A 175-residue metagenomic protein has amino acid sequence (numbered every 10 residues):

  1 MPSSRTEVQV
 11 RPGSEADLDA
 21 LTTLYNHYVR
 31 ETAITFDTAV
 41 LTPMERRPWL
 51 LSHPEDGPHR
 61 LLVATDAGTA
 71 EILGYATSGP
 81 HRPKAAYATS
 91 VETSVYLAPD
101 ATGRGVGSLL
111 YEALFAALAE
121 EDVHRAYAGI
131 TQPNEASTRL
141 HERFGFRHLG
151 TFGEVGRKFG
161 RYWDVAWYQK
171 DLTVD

Functional and structural regions predicted by a protein language model:
Q9-L21: A short beta-loop-alpha structural element at the N-terminal edge of CoA-dependent acyl/N-acetyltransferase catalytic
T22-L51: Conserved GNAT-fold acetyl-CoA-binding loop/helix
V40-D100, Y111-E112, A117, D171-T173: Acetyl-CoA-dependent GNAT
T77-P80, A85, Y127-I130, E142 (+2 more regions): Conserved catalytic-core motifs of GNAT/GCN5-like acyltransferases
T102, A128-T138: Conserved beta-strand-loop-alpha-helix junction that forms the acyl-donor binding cleft
G103-A116, T138-R143: Conserved acetyl-CoA-binding loop-helix of GNAT-fold acetyltransferases
G105, N134, G160: Conserved G/P- and acidic residue-centered "switch" motifs that form tight phosphate/ATP-binding loops in soluble
L118-I130: Conserved GNAT acetyl-CoA-binding A-motif
